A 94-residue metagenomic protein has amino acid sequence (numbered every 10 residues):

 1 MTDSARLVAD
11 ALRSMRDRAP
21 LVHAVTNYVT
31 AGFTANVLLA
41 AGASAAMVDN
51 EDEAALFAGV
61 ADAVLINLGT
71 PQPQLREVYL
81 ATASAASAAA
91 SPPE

Functional and structural regions predicted by a protein language model:
T2-E94: Ribokinase/PfkB-type carbohydrate-kinase core domain
